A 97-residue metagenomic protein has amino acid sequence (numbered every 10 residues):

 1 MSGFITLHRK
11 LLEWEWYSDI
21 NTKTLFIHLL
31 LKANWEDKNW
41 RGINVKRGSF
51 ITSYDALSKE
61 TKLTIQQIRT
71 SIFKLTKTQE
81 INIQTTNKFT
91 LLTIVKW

Functional and structural regions predicted by a protein language model:
M1-D55: Short recognition helix of helix-turn-helix/winged-helix DNA-binding domains
A33-V95: Winged helix-turn-helix DNA-binding recognition segment
